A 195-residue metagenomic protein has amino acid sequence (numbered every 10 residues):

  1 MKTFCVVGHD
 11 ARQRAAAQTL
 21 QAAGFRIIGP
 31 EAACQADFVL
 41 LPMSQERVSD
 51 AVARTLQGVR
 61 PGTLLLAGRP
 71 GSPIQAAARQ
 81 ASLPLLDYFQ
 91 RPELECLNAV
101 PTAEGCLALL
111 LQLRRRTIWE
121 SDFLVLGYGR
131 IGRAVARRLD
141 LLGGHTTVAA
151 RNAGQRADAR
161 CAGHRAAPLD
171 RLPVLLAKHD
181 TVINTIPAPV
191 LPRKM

Functional and structural regions predicted by a protein language model:
T3, R26, D37, D122 (+1 more regions): Residues at the starts of beta-strands that form the adenosine-phosphate
C5-A15, L20, T117-D140: Glycine-rich adenosine-cofactor-binding loop
V7-H9, A23-A33, L142-A162: NAD(P)-binding Rossmann-fold cofactor-contacting core
A33-Q35, I118, P173-A177: A short, aliphatic-rich alpha-helical micro-motif
A33-Q35, I74-Q80, Q155-C161, K194-M195: Short loop/helix-cap segments at secondary-structure boundaries that form the rim of catalytic
L40-E120: Glycine/serine-rich phosphate-binding loop and adjoining beta1-alpha1 elements at the start of nucleotide-handling
S44-L65, A162-M195: Rossmann-like adenosine-cofactor binding region
A67-G68, R91, A149-Q155, A166 (+2 more regions): Conserved mixed alpha/beta catalytic, RNA-binding, or beta-rich assembly cores of soluble enzyme, regulatory
